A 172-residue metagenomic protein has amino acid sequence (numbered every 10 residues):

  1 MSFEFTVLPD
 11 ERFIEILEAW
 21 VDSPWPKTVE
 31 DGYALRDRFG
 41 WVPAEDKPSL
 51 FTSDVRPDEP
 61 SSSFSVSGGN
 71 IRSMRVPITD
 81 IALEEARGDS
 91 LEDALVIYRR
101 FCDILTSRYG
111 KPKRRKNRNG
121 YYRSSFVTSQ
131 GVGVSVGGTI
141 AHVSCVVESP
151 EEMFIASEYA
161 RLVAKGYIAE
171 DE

Functional and structural regions predicted by a protein language model:
M1-G120, G131-G133, T139-E172: Short helix/turn-capping signatures at newly exposed starts of structured segments
S125-G131: Active-site beta-strand termini and strand-to-loop segments that position acidic
